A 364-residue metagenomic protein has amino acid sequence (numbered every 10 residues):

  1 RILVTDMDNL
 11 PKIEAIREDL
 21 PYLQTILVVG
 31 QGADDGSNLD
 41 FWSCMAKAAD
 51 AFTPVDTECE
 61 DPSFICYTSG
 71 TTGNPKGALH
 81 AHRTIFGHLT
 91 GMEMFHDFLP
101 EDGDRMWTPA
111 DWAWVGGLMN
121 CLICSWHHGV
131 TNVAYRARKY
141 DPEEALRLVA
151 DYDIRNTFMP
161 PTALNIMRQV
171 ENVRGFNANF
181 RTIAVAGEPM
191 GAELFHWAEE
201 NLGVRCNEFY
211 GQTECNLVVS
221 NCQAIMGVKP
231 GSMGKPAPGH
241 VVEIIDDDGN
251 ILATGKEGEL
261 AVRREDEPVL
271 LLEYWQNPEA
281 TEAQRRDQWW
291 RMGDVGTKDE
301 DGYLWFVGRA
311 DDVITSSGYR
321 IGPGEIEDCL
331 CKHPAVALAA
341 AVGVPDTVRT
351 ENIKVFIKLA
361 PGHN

Functional and structural regions predicted by a protein language model:
R1-N9, T157, V262, E267 (+3 more regions): AMP-binding/adenylate-forming catalytic core of the ANL superfamily
R1-S43, L359-H363: Structural core segment of the AMP-binding/adenylate-forming
L3, P62, T68-T71, M106 (+7 more regions): Conserved S/T- and glycine-rich ATP-binding loop of Class I adenylate-forming
V28-D34, A46-Y67, N74, L99-R105: Conserved pre-ATP/AMP-binding loop-to-beta segment of ANL
S63-T90: Conserved AMP-binding A3 loop
F86-T108, A113-R155, I166-V170: Conserved AMP-binding/adenylation subdomain of ANL enzymes
H127-V130, I154-M159, R168-V228, V241: Gly/Ser/Thr-rich phosphate-binding loop
P236-G239, N250-A283, I321: Conserved ATP/PPi-binding loop(s) of AMP-dependent carboxylate-activating enzymes
